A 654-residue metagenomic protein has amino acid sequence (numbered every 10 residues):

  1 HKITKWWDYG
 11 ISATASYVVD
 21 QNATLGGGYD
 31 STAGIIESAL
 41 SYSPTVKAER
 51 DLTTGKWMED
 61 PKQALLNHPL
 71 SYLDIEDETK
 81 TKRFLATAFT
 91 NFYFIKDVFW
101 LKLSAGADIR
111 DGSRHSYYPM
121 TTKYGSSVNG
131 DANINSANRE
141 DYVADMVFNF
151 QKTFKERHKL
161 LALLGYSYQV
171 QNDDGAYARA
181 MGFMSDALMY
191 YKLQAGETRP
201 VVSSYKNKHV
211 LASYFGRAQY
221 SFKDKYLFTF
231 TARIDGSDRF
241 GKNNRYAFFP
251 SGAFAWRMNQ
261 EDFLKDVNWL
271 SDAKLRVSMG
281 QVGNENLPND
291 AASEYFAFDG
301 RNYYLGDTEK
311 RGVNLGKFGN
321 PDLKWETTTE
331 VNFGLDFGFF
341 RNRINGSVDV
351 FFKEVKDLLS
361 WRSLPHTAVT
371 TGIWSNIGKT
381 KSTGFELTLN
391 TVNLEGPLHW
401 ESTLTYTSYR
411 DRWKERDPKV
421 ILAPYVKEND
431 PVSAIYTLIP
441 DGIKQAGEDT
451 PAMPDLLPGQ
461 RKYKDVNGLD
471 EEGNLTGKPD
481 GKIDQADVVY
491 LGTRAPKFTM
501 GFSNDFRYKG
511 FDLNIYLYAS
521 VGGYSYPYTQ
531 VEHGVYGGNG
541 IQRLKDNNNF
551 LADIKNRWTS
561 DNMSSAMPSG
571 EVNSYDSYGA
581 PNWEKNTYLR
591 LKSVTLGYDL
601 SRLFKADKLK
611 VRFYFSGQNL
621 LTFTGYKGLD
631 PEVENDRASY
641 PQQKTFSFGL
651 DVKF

Functional and structural regions predicted by a protein language model:
H1-Y17, Q21-L40, K47-Y118, N129-T437 (+1 more regions): Extracellular/periplasmic, surface-exposed regions of secreted and cell-surface proteins
L25, S71-E78, T90-Y93, D97 (+6 more regions): Residues embedded in well-ordered regular secondary structure
Y118-M120, A178-G182, K419-V420, Y518-V521 (+1 more regions): Short Gly/aromatic-enriched secondary-structure transition segments
Y124-V128: Flexible, solvent-exposed loop segments that connect beta-strands
Y177, S375, L394-R494, K555: Conserved small-residue
S237, S520-R612, G617: Extracytoplasmic gating/loop element in the C-terminal half of outer-membrane beta-barrel translocons and assembly
T403, A486, P496-G510, K592-G597: Conserved SET/PR-domain catalytic core that frames the SAM/AdoMet-binding pocket
T493-Y528: Glycine-rich, aromatic-lined ligand/substrate-binding cores of catalytic and carbohydrate-binding domains
